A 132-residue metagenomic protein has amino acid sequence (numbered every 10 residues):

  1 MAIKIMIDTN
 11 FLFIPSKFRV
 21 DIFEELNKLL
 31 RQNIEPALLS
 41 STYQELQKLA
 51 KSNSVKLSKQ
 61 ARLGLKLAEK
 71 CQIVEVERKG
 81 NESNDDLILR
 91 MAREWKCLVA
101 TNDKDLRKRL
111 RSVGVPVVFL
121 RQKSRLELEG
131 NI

Functional and structural regions predicted by a protein language model:
M1-C71: Domain-level signal for Mg2+-assisted phosphodiester chemistry and nucleotide/NA-binding surfaces in nucleic-acid
S41-I132: Nuclease catalytic cores that cleave nucleic-acid phosphodiester bonds, predominantly acidic two-metal-ion
